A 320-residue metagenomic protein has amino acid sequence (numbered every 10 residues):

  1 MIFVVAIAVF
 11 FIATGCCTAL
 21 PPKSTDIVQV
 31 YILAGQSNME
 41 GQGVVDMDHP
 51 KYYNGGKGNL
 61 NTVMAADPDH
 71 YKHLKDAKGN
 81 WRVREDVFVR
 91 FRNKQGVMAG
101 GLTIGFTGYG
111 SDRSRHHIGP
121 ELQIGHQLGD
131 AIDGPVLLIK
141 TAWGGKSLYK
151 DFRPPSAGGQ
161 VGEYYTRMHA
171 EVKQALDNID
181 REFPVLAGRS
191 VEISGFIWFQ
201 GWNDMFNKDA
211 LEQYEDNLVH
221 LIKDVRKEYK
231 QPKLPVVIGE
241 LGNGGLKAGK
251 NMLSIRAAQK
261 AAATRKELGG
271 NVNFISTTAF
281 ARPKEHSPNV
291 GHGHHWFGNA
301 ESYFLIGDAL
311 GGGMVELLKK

Functional and structural regions predicted by a protein language model:
V5-T25: Bacterial Sec-dependent signal peptides at the C-terminal "C-region" and cleavage site
L20-K320: Cell-envelope and extracellular/periplasmic
